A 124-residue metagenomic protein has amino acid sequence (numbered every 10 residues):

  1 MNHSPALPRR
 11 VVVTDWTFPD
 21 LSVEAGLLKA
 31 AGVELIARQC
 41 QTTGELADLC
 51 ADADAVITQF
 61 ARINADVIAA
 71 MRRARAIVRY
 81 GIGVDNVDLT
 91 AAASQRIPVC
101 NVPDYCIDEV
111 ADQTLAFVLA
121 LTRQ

Functional and structural regions predicted by a protein language model:
M1-A53: N-terminal glycine-/charge-rich "phosphate-binding" loop or analogous flexible N-terminal tail
D54-Q124: Phosphate/diphosphate ligand-binding glycine-rich loop within oxidoreductases
